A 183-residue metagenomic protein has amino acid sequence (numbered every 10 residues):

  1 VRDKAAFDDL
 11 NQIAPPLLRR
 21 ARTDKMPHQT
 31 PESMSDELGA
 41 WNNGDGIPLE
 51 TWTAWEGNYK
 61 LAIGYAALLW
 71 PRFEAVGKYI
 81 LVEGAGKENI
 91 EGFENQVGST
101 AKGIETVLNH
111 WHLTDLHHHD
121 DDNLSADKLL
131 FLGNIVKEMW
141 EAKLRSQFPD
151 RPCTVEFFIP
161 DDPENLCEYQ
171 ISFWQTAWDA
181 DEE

Functional and structural regions predicted by a protein language model:
V1-G39: Intrinsically disordered, low-structural-confidence terminal and linker regions
V1-K4, D120, D127-E183: Acidic, proline/glycine-rich low-complexity IDRs
P15, R19, T23, G39-N43 (+6 more regions): Generic surface-pattern signal
R19-T23, E37, G46-A54, L113-S125: Charged, low-complexity surface segments at secondary-structure and domain boundaries
M26-P27, S33-V76: N-terminal interaction modules that seed assembly of large macromolecular complexes
E37, P48-T51, A66, V107 (+3 more regions): Acidic, low-complexity intrinsically disordered regions
Y59-K60, G64-A126: An N-terminal amphipathic alpha-helical segment
